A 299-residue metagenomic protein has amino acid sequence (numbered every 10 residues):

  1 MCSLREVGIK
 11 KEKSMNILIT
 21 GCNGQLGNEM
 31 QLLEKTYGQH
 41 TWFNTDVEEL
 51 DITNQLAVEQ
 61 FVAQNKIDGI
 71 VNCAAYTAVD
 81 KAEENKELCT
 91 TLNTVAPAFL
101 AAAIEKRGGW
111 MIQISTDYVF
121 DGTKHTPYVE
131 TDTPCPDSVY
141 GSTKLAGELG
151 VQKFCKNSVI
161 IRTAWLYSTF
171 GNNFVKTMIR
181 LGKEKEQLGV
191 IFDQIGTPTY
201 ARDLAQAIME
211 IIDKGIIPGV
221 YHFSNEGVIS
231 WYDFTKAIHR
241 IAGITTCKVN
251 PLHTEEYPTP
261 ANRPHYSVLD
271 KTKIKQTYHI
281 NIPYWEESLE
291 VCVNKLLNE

Functional and structural regions predicted by a protein language model:
I17-L33: N-terminal Rossmann NAD(P)H-binding glycine-rich loop of SDR-like oxidoreductase domains
T20, T45, I70-A74, M111-T116 (+2 more regions): SDR active-site strand-loop-helix element
F43-N54: Rossmann-fold cofactor-recognition segment
Q55-L92: NAD(P)H-binding glycine-rich loop region in Rossmannoid oxidoreductase-like domains and their noncatalytic homologs
T91, V95-F99, K106, V119-I161 (+1 more regions): Catalytic helix-loop patch of NAD(P)-dependent Rossmann-fold dehydrogenases
L149-G196, R202-D203, M209-E210: NAD(P)-dependent short-chain dehydrogenase/reductase
A207, K214-P260: Mid/C-terminal beta-alpha module of Rossmann-like enzyme folds, strongest in SDR-family dehydrogenases/epimerases
S230-Y232, K236, H253-C292, L296-E299: Conserved C-terminal active-site "lid" loop/helix of NAD(P)H-dependent oxidoreductases that clamps the redox cofactor
